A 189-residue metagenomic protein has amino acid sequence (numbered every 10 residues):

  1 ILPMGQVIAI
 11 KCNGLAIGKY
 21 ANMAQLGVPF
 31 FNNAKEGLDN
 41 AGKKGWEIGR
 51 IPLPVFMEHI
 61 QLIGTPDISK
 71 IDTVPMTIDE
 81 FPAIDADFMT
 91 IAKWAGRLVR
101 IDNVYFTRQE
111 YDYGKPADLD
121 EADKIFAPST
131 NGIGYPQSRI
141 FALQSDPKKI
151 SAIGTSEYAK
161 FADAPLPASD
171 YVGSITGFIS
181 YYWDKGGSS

Functional and structural regions predicted by a protein language model:
I1-S189: OB-fold nucleic-acid-binding modules
